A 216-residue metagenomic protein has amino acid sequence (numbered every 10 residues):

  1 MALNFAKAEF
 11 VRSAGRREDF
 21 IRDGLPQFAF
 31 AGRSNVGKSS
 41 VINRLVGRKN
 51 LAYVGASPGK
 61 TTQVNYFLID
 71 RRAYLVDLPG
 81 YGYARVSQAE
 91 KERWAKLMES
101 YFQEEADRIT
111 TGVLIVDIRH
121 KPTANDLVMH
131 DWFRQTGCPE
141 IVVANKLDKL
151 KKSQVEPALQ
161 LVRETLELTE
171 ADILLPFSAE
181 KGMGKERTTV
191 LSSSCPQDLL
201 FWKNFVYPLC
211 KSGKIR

Functional and structural regions predicted by a protein language model:
M1-Y83, Y207: Conserved G1/Walker A P-loop phosphate-binding module
F5-R17, L150-V206: Canonical P-loop GTPase G-domain recognition
G24, N50, Q63, Y74 (+6 more regions): Helical mechanochemical/support elements of P-loop NTPase systems and associated helical scaffolds
L45-K49, F102, L166, S192: Hydrophobic aliphatic residues
D77, N145, S178: Active-site glycine-centered loops adjacent to acidic/histidine catalytic or metal-binding residues that shape
Y81-K91, R119, D148-K151: Flexible beta-alpha connector loops of hexameric P-loop NTPases
K96-D172: Conserved C-terminal guanine-recognition region of P-loop GTPase G domains, centered on the G4
S212-I215: Short, intrinsically disordered C-terminal tails of secreted or membrane-associated proteins
